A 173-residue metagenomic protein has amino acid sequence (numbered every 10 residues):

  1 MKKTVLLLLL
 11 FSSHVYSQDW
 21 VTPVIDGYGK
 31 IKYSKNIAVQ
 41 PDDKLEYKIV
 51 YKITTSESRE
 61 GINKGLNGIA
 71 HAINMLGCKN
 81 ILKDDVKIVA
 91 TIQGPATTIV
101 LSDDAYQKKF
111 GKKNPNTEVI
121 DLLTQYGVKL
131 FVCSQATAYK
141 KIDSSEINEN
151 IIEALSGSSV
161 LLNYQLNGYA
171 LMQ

Functional and structural regions predicted by a protein language model:
T4-S13: Sec-dependent N-terminal signal peptides
D19-D26, D103-Q107, K112-Q173: A cross-taxonomic marker for long C-terminal extensions/tails that follow the last structured domain
D26-Y47: N-terminal targeting signals for Sec/Tat export/insertion, comprising classic cleavable signal peptides
D42-S58, I99-D104: Acidic/histidine-rich, surface-exposed loop or edge segments in extracytoplasmic proteins
K48-K52, I88-I92, K129-V132: Structural recognition of the beta-strand scaffold that forms the well-ordered cores of secreted hydrolase catalytic
Y51-I62, I88, Q107-K109, N150: Second-shell loop/turn segments in exported
I62-I81: Histidine-anchored nucleotide/phosphate-binding helix
L82-V100: Acidic helix-start/capping segments at beta-turn-to-alpha-helix junctions
